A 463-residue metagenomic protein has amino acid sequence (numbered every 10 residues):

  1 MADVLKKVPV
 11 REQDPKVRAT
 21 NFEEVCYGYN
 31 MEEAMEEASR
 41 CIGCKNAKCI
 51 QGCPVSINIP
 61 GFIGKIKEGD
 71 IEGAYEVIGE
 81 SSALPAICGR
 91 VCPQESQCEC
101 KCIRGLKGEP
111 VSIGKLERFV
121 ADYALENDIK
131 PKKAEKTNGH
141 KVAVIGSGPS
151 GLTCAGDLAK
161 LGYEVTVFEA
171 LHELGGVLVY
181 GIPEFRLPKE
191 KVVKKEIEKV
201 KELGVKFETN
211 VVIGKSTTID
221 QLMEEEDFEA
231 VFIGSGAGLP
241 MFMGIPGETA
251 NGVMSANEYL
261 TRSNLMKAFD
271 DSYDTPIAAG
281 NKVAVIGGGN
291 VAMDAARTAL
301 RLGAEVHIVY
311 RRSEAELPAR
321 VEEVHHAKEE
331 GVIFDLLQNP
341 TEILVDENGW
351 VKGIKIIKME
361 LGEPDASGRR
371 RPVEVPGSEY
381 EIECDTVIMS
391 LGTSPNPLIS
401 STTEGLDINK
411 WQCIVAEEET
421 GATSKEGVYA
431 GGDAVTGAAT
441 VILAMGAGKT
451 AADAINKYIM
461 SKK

Functional and structural regions predicted by a protein language model:
Q51, S56-E135, K201, T209 (+1 more regions): Glycine/serine-rich phosphate-binding loop and adjoining beta1-alpha1 elements at the start of nucleotide-handling
G73, K136, K141-I145, I197-I245 (+5 more regions): Feature captures the FAD/FMN-dependent oxidoreductase FAD-binding
A83, G148-S150, E173, G289-V291 (+1 more regions): Residue-level detector of alpha-helix initiation sites
V120-K136, V193-K215, P240-L302, N409-E419 (+1 more regions): Glycine-rich dinucleotide-binding loop and its adjacent helix/turn
H140-T166, A292-L300: N-terminal Rossmann-like FAD-binding beta1-loop-alpha1 element of flavoenzymes
V167, L171-E202, K206-F207, A296-E342: Rossmann-like dinucleotide-binding cores of NAD(P)H-dependent redox enzymes
T249-G280, P364-A438: FAD-site-proximal beta/loop scaffold in flavoenzymes
A434-S461: A conserved FAD-binding loop/helix module that cradles the flavin
